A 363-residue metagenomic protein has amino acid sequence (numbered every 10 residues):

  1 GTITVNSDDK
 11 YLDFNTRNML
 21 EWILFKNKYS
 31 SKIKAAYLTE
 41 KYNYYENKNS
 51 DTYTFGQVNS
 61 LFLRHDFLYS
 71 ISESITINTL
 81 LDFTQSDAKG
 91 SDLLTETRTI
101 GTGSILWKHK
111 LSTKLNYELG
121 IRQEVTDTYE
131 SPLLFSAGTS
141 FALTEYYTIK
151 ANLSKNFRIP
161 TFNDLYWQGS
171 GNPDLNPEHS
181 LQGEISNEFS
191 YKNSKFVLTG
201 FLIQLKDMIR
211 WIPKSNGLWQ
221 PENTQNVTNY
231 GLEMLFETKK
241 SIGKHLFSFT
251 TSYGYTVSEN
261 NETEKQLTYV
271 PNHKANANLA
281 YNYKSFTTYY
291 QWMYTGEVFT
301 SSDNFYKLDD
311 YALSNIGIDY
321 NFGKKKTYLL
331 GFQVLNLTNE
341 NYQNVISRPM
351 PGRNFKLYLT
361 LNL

Functional and structural regions predicted by a protein language model:
G1-S60: Flexible loop and strand-edge segments within Gram-negative outer membrane beta-barrel domains
I3-F25, T148, N152-K206, I212-S241 (+1 more regions): Outer-membrane beta-barrel signature, preferentially recognizing the C-terminal barrel domain of Gram-negative
N18-L24, L63-Y69, I105-H109, A137-F141 (+7 more regions): Residues on the lipid-exposed face of transmembrane beta-strands in outer-membrane beta-barrel proteins
K26-K28, Y37-K41, F83-K89, T99 (+11 more regions): Transmembrane beta-strands of outer-membrane beta-barrel pores
S31-A35, I75-T79, Y117-L119, I149-A151 (+7 more regions): Transmembrane beta-strands of outer-membrane beta-barrel proteins
S72-N78, Q85-L205, T250-S252: Structural signature of Gram-negative outer-membrane beta-barrels, strongest in the C-terminal barrel of TonB-dependent
S112, L202-Q204, N223-F299, K324 (+1 more regions): Gram-negative outer-membrane beta-barrel transporters
Q204-K206, E297-T300, I318-L363: C-terminal beta-signal and adjacent terminal beta-strands/loops of Gram-negative outer-membrane beta-barrel proteins
